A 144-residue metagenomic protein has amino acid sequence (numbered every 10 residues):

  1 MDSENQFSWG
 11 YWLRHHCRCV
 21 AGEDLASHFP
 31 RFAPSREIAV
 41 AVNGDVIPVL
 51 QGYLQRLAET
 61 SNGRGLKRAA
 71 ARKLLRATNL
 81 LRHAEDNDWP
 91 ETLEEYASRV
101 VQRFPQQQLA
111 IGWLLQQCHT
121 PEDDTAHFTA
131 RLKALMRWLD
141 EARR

Functional and structural regions predicted by a protein language model:
M1-G22: Conserved catalytic core of two-metal-ion nucleotidyltransferases
P30-R144: Conserved nucleotidyltransferase catalytic core and NTase-mimicking acidic/glycine-rich helix/loop elements in nucleic
